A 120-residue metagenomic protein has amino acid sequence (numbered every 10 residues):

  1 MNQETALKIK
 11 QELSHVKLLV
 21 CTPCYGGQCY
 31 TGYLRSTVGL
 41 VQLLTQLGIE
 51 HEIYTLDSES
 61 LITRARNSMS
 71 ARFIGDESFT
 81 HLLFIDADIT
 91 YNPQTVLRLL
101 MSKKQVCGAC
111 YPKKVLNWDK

Functional and structural regions predicted by a protein language model:
M1-S60, R64: N-proximal low-complexity "stem/linker" segments adjacent to membrane-targeting elements
V16-L18, F79-T80, K104: Local beta-strand N-terminus motif with an aromatic residue
Y25-G27, I89, K113-K114: Residue-level marker for beta-strand->alpha-helix junctions and adjacent short loops that shape enzyme
G39-Q42, A71, M101: Short, well-ordered alpha-helices that flank and scaffold nucleotide-derived cofactor binding pockets
L47, R72-D76, S102: Alpha-helix C-cap/termination motif
I62-G75: Short, conserved alpha-helix that lines the donor NDP-sugar binding/gating region of sugar-transfer enzymes
E77-N92: Short beta-strand-to-loop acidic/aromatic patch adjacent to the donor-nucleotide binding site
N92-K120: Conserved catalytic core of nucleotide-sugar-dependent glycosyltransferases
